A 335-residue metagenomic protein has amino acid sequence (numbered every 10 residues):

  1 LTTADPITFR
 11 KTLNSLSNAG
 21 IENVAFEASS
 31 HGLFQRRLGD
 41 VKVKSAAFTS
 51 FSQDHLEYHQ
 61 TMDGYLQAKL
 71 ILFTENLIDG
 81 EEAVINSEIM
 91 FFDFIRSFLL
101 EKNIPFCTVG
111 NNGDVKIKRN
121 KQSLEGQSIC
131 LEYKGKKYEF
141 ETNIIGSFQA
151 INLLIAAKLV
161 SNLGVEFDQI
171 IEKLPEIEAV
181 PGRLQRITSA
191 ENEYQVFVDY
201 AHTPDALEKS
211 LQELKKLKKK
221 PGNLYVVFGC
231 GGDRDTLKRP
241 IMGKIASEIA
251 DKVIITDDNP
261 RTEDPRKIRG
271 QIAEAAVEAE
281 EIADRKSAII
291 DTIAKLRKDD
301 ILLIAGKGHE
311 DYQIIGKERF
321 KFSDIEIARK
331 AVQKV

Functional and structural regions predicted by a protein language model:
L1-S29: Conserved nucleotide-sensing/catalytic segment adjacent to the nucleotide-binding pocket in NTP-handling enzymes
T3-R10, H59, L66, A150-L153 (+2 more regions): Amphipathic alpha-helical transducer elements in NTP-driven molecular machines
A19-E22, V43-V196, A273-A275: Acidic, Mg2+-coordinating active-site environments of NTP-dependent enzymes
E27, S50, N86, V227-G229 (+1 more regions): Short beta-strand segments
H31-G39: Conserved helix/coil segment N-terminal to the catalytic DExD/H
G32-L33, H55, F92, T262 (+1 more regions): Short glycine-rich, flexible loops that bind phosphorylated cofactors or substrates
G39-F51, K219-V227: Inter-motif core of Ras-like GTPase G domains
I104, I155-G182, R186-V335: ATP-dependent carboxylate-amine ligase
